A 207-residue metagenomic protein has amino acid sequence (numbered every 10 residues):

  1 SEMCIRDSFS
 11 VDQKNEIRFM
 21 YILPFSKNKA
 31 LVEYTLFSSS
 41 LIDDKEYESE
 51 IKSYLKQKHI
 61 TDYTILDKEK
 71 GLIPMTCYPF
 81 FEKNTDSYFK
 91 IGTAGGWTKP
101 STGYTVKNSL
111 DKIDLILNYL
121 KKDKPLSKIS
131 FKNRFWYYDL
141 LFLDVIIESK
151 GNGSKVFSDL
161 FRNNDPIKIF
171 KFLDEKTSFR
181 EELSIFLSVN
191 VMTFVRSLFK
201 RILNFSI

Functional and structural regions predicted by a protein language model:
E2-I5: Short, small-residue-biased leader/transition segments that mark boundaries at the very start of proteins
D12-K14, S38-L115: FAD/FMN-dependent oxidoreductases across multiple families
E16-F19: Short, surface-exposed coil-to-beta transition loops
L23-S26: A short, hydrophobic, proline-anchored segment that marks a local hinge/packing element in signaling and regulatory
K29-A30: Hydrophobic residues embedded in beta-strands of well-ordered beta-sheets
E33: A basic- and aromatic-enriched beta-loop-alpha substructure that forms the phosphate/nucleotide- and DNA/RNA-contacting
D114-I207: C-terminal helical "tail/cap" subdomain of flavin- and related membrane-associated enzymes
